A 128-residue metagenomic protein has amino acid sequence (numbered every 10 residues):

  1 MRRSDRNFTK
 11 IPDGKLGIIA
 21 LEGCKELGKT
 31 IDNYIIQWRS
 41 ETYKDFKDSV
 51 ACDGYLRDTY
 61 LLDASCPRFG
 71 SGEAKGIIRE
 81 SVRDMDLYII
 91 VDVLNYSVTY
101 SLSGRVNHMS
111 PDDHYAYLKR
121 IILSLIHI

Functional and structural regions predicted by a protein language model:
M1-I126: PRPP-associated nucleotide enzymes
